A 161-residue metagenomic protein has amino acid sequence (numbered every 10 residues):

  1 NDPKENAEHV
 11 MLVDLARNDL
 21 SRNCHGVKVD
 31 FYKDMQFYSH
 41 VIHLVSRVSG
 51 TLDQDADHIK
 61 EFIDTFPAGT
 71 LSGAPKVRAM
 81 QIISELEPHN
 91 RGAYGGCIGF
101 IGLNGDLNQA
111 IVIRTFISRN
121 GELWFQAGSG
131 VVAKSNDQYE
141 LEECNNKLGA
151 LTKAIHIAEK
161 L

Functional and structural regions predicted by a protein language model:
N1-L161: Extended alpha-helical targeting/anchoring segments, especially N-terminal organellar/secretory targeting helices
